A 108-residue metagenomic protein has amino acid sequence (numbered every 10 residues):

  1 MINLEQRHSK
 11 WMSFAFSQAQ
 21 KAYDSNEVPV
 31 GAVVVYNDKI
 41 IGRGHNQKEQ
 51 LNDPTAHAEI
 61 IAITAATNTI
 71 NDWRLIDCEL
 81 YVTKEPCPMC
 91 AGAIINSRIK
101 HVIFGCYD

Functional and structural regions predicted by a protein language model:
M1, M12, S17, I41-H45 (+1 more regions): Generic signal for short, ordered secondary-structure residues within or immediately flanking folded domains
N3-S25: Short, basic/aromatic recognition patches
E5, G42-D108: Zn2+-dependent cytidine deaminase-like catalytic core
H8, M12, V30-G31, E59 (+1 more regions): Alpha-helical structural signal
A15, A19-A22, A32, A58 (+1 more regions): Small-residue (primarily alanine) positions within well-ordered alpha-helices, especially packing/interaction faces
N26-V30, I76: Short, basic and Ser/Thr-rich N-terminal targeting/leader segments
V30-D38: Short beta-strand scaffold segments in enzyme catalytic cores
